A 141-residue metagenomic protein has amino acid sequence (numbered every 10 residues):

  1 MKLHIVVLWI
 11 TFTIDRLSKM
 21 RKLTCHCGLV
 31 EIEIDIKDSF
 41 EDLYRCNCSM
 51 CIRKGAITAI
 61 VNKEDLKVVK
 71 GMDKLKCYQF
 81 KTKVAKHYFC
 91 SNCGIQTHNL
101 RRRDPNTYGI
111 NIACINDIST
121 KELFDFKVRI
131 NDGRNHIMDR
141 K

Functional and structural regions predicted by a protein language model:
L3: Cationic, low-complexity basic patches in intrinsically disordered or flexible, solvent-exposed regions
I14-T24, L29-K141: A short Gly-Trp-Pro
